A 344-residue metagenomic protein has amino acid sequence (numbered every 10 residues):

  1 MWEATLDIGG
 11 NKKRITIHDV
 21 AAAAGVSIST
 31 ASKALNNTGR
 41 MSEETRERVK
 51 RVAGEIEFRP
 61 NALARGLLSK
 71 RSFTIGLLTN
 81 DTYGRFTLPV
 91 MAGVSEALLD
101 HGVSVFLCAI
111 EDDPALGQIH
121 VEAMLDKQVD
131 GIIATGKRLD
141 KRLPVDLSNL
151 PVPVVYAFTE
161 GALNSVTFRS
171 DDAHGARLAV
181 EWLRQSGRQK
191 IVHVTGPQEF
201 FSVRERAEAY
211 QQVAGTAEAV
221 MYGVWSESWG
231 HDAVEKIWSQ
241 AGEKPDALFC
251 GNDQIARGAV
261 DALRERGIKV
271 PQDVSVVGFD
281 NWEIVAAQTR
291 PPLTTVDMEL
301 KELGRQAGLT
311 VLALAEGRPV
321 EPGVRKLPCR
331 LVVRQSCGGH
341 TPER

Functional and structural regions predicted by a protein language model:
M1-F73, T341: N-terminal helix-turn-helix DNA-binding module of bacterial transcription factors
M1-I15, K70-E181, Q185, W238-E243: Alpha-helical recognition/docking segments in bacterial nutrient-uptake and carbohydrate-utilization systems
A23, I28-K33, L67-Y83, W182 (+1 more regions): Short beta-strand segments enriched in small/hydrophobic residues
N80-P89, L107-L116, R142, F168-L178 (+5 more regions): Hinge/beta->alpha junction and helix N-cap segments in small-molecule ligand-binding domains
D100-H101, L150, Q212-E218, Q240-E243 (+1 more regions): Short helix-capping segments at alpha-helix termini
Q128-G136, V192-V194, V220-M221, G242-N252 (+1 more regions): Periplasmic-binding protein-like
S239-A247, D253-R344: Flexible loop/turn connectors
